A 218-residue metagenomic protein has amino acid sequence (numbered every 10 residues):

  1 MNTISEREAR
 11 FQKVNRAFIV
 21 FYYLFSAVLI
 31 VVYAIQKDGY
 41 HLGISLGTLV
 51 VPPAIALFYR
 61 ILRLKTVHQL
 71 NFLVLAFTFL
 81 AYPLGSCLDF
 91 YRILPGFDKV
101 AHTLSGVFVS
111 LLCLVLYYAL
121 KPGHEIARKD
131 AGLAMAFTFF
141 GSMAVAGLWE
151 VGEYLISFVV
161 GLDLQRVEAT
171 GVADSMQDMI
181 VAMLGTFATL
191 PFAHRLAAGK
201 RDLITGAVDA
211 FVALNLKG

Functional and structural regions predicted by a protein language model:
I4-F21: N-terminal membrane topogenic signal
E8, L57-L70, H124-D130: Membrane-interface helix-boundary motifs at transmembrane edges
A34-Y40, L62-L64, C87-F97: Membrane-interface helix caps and helix-loop-helix hairpins in membrane proteins
I44-G47, K65-F77, K99-H102: Cytoplasmic-side transmembrane-helix entry/capping segments in multi-pass membrane proteins
P52, A56, F77-G85, S110 (+3 more regions): Alpha-helical transmembrane segments of multi-pass membrane proteins
C87-F139, Y154: Membrane-proximal helix-loop-helix units in multi-pass membrane proteins
L88-D89, I93-D98, M143-F187: Interfacial helix-loop-helix junctions of multi-pass membrane proteins
R201-G218: Short, highly charged, low-complexity non-transmembrane loops/tails of multi-pass membrane proteins
